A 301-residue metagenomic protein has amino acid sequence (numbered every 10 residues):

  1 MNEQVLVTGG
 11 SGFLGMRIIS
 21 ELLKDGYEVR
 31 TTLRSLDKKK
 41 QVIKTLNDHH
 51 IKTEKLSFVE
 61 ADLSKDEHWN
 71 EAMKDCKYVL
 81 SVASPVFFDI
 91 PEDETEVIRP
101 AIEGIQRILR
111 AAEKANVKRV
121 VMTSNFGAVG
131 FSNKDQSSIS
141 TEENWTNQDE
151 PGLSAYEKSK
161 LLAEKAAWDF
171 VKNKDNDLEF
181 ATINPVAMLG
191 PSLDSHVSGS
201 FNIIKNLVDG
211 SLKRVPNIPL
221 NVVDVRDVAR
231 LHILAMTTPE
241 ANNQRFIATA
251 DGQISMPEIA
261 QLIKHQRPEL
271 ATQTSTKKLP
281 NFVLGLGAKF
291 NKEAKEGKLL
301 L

Functional and structural regions predicted by a protein language model:
Q4-Y27, T32: N-terminal Rossmann NAD(P)H-binding glycine-rich loop of SDR-like oxidoreductase domains
L36-D37, L46-E103: NAD(P)H-binding glycine-rich loop region in Rossmannoid oxidoreductase-like domains and their noncatalytic homologs
S81, P85, I90-Y156: Conserved Rossmann-fold NAD(P)-dependent oxidoreductase catalytic core, especially the SDR/UDP-sugar
E150-F180: Active-site Tyr-X1-5-Lys
G152-A155, G190-H196, R214-R226: Glycine-rich "substrate-gating" loop/helix at the edge of Rossmann-like oxidoreductase active sites
K174-L178, G190-I203, A235-F246, L270: Glycine/proline-rich active-site loop of Rossmann-fold NAD(P)-dependent oxidoreductases
I204-K213, I218-F246, D251: Alpha-helical substrate-binding/gating segment
L231-E296: Mid/C-terminal beta-alpha module of Rossmann-like enzyme folds, strongest in SDR-family dehydrogenases/epimerases
